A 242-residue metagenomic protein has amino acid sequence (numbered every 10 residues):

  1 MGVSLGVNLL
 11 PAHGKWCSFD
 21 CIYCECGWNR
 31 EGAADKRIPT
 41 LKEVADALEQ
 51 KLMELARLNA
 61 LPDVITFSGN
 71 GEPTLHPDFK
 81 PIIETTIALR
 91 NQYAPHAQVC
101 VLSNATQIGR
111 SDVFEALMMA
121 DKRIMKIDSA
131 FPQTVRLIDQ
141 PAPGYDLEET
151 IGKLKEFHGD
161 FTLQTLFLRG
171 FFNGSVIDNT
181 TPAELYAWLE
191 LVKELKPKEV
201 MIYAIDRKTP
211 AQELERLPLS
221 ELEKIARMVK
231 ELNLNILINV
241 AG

Functional and structural regions predicted by a protein language model:
M1-G27, V64-T66: N-terminal pre-triad scaffold of radical SAM enzymes
A12-G14, E31, P132, G170: Short, acidic Gly/Pro/Ser/Thr-rich loop/turn segments
Y23-M119: Conserved Radical SAM active-site core
I38, P141-G144, R216-L219, E223: Short, conserved loop/turn and helix-capping segments at secondary-structure boundaries that abut family-defining
L41, I83, L185, P218 (+1 more regions): Amphipathic alpha-helical segments in well-structured domains
L75-E215: Conserved AdoMet/S-adenosylmethionine-binding subsite of the radical SAM
P218-G242: Binuclear metal-ion centers of metallo-dependent hydrolases, dominated by the metallo-beta-lactamase
